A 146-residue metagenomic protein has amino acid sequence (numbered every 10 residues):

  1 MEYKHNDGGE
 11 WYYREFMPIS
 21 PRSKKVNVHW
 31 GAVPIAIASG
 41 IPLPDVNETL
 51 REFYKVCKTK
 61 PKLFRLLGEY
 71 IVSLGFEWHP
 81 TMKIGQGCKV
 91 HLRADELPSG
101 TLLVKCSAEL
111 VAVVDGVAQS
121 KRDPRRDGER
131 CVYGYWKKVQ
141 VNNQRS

Functional and structural regions predicted by a protein language model:
M1-K60, E69, L74: Active-site nucleophile-adjacent alpha helix/oxyanion-hole segment immediately C-terminal to the catalytic cysteine
H5, R14, H29, V33 (+3 more regions): Residue-level signal for functionally critical sites in structured catalytic/ligand-binding pockets
W11, L102, Y133: A broad, low-specificity signal marking well-ordered, structured residues that form hydrophobic/aromatic
Y12-Y13, H91, K138: Intrinsically disordered, low-complexity, compositionally biased regions/tails
Y54-A108, V114-D123: Conserved active-site-adjacent core of cysteine acyl-enzyme catalytic domains
K105-E109, W136-V139: A short, terminal or domain-edge coil/loop segment
A118-S146: Noncatalytic regulatory segments and standalone regulatory/sensor domains
